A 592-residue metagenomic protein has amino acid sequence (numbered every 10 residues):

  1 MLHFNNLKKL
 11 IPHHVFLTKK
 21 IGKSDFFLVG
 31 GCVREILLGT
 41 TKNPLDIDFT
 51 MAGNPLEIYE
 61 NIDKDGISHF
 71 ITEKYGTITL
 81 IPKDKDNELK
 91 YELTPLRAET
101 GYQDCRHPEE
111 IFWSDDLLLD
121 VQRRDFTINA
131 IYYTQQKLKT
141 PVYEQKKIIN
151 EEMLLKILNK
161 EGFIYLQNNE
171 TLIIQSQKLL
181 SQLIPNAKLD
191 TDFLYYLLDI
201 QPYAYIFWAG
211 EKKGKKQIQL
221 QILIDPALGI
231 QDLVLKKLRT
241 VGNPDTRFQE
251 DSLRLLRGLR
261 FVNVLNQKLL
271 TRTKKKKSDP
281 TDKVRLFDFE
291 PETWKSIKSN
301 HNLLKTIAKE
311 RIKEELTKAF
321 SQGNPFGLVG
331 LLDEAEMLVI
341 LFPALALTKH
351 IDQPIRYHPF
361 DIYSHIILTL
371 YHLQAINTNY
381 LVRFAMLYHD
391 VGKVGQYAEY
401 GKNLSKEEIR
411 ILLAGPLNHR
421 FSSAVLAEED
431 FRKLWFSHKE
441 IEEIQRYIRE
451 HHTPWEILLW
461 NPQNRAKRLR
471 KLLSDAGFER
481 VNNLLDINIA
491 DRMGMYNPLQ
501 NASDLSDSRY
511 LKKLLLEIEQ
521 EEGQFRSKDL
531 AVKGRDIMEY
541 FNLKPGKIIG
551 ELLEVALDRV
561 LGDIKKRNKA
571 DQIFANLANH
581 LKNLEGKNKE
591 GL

Functional and structural regions predicted by a protein language model:
M1-L592: Catalytic cores of the polymerase beta-like nucleotidyltransferase superfamily and closely associated nucleotide
